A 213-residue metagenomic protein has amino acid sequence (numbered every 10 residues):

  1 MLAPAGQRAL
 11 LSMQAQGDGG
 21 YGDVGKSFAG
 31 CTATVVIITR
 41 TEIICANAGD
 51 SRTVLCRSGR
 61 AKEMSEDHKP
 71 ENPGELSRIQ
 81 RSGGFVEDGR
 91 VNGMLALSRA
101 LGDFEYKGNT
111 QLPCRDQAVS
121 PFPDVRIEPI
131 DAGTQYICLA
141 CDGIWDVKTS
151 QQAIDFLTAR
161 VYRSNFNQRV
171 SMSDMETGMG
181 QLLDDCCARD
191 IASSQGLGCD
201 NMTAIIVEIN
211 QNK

Functional and structural regions predicted by a protein language model:
M1-K213: PP2C/PPM-type serine/threonine phosphatase catalytic domain
